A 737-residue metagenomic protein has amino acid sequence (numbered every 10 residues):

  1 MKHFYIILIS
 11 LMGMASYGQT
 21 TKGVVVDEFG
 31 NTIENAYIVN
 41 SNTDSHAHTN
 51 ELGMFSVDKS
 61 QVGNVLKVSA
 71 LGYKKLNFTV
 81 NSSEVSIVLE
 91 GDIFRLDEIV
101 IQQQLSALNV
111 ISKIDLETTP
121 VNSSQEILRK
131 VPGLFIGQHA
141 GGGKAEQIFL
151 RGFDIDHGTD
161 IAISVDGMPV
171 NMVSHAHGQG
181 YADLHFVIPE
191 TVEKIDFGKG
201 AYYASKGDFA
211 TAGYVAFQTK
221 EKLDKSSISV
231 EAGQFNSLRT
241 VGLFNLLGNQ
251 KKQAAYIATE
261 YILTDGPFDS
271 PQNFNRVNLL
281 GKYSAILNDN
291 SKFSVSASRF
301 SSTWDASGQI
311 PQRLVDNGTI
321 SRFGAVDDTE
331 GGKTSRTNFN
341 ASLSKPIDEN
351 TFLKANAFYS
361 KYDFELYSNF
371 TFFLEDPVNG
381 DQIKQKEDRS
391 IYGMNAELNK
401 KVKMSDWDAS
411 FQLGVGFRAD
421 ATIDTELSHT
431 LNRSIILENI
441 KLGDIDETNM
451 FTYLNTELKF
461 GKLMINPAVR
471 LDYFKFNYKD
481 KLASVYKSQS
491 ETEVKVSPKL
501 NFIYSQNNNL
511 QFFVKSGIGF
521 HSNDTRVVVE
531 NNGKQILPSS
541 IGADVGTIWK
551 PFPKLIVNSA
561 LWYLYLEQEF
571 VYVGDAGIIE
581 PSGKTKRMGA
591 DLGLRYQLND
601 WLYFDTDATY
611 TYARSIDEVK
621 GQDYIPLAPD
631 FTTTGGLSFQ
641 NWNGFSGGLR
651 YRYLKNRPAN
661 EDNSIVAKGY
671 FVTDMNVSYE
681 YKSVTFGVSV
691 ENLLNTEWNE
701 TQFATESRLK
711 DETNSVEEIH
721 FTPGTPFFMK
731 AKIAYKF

Functional and structural regions predicted by a protein language model:
F55-D58, P169-K199, Q218: Short acidic/polar hinge/loop motifs at secondary-structure boundaries that mediate gating or recognition
Q125-M172: Extracytoplasmic beta-strand/coil segments of soluble accessory domains associated with Gram-negative outer-membrane
F197-A204, G213-L247, T259, P267 (+2 more regions): Short strand-turn segments of transmembrane beta-barrel domains in outer membranes, especially the first one or two
Q234-L263, F268-S307, G331-D348, S405 (+2 more regions): Transmembrane beta-barrel wall of Gram-negative outer-membrane proteins
I286-S301, G332-K481, S505, N509 (+3 more regions): Face-selective signature of the C-terminal outer-membrane beta-barrel domain
S344-P346, F352-F370, S505, Q511-G519 (+2 more regions): Membrane-embedded beta-barrel scaffold of Gram-negative outer-membrane proteins
N399, S405-D406, F474, W562-Y565 (+2 more regions): Gram-negative outer-membrane beta-barrel transporters
F604, N656-R657, Y679-F737: C-terminal beta-signal and adjacent terminal beta-strands/loops of Gram-negative outer-membrane beta-barrel proteins
